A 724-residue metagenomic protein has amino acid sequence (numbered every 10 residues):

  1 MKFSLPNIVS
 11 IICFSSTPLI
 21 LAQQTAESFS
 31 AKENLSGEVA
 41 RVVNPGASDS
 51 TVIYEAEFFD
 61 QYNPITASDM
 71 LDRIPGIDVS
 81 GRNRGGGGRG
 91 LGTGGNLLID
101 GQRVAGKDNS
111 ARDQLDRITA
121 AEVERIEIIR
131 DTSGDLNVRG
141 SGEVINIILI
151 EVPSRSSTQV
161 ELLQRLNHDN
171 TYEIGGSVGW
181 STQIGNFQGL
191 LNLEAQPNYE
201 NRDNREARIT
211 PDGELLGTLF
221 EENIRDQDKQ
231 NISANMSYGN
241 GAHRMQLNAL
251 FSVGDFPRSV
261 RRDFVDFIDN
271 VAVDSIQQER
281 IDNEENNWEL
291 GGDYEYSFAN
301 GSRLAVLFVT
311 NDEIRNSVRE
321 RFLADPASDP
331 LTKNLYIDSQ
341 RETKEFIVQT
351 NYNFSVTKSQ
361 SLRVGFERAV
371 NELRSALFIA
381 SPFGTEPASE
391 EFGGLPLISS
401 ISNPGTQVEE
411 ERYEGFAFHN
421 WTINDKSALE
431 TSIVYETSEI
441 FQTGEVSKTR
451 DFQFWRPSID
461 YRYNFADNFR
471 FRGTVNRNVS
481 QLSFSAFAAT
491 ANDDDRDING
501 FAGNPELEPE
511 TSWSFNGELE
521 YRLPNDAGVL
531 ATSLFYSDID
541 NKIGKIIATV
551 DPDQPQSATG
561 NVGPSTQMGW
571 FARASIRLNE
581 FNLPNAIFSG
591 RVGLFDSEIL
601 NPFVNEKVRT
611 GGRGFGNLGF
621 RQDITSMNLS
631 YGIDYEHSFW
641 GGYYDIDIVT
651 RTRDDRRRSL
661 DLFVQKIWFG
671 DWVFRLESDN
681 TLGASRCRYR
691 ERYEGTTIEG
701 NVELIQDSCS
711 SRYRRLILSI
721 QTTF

Functional and structural regions predicted by a protein language model:
Q23-T25, K666-F724: C-terminal beta-signal and adjacent terminal beta-strands/loops of Gram-negative outer-membrane beta-barrel proteins
A31-S36, A40-P45, T51-V52, S68-K107: Extracytoplasmic beta-strand/coil segments of soluble accessory domains associated with Gram-negative outer-membrane
A67-M70, G85-G87, L97-L98, Q114 (+2 more regions): N-terminal periplasmic accessory domains that precede and gate Gram-negative outer-membrane beta-barrel machines
R103-R130: Short acidic/polar hinge/loop motifs at secondary-structure boundaries that mediate gating or recognition
D169-D203, E214-R261, E279-N311, I459: Transmembrane beta-barrel wall of Gram-negative outer-membrane proteins
E279, N283-N287, R341, P404-E410 (+5 more regions): Outer-membrane beta-barrel signature, preferentially recognizing the C-terminal barrel domain of Gram-negative
I314, E372-R374, E439, D467-F515 (+6 more regions): Surface-exposed extracellular loop regions of Gram-negative outer-membrane beta-barrel proteins, predominantly
F535-D538, A558-Y644: Gram-negative outer-membrane beta-barrel transporters
